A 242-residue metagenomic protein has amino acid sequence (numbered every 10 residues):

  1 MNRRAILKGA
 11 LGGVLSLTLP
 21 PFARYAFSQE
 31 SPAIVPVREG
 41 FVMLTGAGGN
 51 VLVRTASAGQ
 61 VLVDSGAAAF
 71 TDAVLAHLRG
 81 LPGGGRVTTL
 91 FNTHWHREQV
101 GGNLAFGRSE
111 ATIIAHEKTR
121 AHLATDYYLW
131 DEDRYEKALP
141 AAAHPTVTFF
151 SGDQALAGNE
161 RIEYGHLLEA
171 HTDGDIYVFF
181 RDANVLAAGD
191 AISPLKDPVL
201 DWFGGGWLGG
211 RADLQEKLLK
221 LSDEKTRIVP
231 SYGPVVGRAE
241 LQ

Functional and structural regions predicted by a protein language model:
M1-L17: N-terminal secretory signal peptides and thylakoid transit peptides that target proteins across membranes
L17-R24: C-terminal segment of classical bacterial N-terminal signal peptides
A26-S28: Boundary at the C-terminal end of the N-terminal hydrophobic targeting segment
V35-G85, I176-D190: Conserved beta-strand hairpin/beta-sheet module of binuclear metal-dependent hydrolase folds, prominently
P36, T119-L167, T172-D173, R181-D182 (+2 more regions): Metallo-beta-lactamase
S57-G59, A69-I114: Active-site metal-binding motif and surrounding structural segment of the metallo-beta-lactamase
G59-Q60, S65-A69, Q154, R161 (+1 more regions): Metallo-beta-lactamase
L78, P82, G107-E110, A115-E117 (+4 more regions): Sec/Tat-exported extracytoplasmic proteins
